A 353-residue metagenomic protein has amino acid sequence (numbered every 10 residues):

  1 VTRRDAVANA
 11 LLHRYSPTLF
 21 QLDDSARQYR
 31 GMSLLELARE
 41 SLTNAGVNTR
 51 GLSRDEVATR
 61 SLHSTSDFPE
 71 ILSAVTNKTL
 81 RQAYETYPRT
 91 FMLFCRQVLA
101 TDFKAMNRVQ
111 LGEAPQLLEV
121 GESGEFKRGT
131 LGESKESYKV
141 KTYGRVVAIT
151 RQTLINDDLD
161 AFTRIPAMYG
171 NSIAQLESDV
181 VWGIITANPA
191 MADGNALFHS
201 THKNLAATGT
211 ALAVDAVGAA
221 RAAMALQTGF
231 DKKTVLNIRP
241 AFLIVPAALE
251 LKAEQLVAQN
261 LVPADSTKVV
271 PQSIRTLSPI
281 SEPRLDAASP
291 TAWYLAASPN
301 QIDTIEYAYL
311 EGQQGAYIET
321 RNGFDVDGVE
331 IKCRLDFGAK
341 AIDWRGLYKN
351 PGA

Functional and structural regions predicted by a protein language model:
V1-S66, L347-A353: Intrinsically disordered, low-complexity terminal tails
R27-S33, L42, G51-L62, P69 (+6 more regions): A conserved ligand/cofactor-binding region detector
A58-Y143: Assembly/oligomerization interface modules of large self-assembling protein complexes
R108, T130-E133, R145-L154, A167 (+7 more regions): Hydrophobic alpha-helical segments involved in membrane association or supramolecular assembly
K139-K141, V235-N237, A287: Solvent-exposed alpha-helices and their adjacent loops that cap or buttress functional pockets in soluble metabolic
R145, I149-R164, M168-Q227: Alpha-helical scaffold segments that mediate packing/assembly in large oligomeric complexes
K203-T228, R239-F242, A247-A353: Sequence/fold signature of self-assembling virion shell proteins
T228-T234: Short helix-to-loop capping/linker segments positioned immediately adjacent to catalytic or ligand/cofactor-binding
